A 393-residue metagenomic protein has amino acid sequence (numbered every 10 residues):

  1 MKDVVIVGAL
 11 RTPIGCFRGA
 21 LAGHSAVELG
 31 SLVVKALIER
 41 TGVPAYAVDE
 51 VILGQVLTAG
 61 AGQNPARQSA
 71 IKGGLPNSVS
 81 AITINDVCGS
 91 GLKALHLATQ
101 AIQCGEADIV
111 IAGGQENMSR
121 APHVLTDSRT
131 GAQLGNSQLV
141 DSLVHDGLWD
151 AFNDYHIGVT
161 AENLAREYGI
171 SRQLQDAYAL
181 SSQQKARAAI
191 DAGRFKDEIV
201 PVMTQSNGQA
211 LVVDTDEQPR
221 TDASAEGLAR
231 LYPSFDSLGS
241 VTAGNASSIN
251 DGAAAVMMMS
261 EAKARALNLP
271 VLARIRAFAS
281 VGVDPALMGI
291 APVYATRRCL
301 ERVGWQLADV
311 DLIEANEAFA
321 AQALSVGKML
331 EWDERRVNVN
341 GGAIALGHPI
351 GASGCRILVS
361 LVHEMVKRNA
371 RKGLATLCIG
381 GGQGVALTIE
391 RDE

Functional and structural regions predicted by a protein language model:
M1-A61, P65-G73, S80, T160-R172 (+4 more regions): Conserved active-site "lid/cap" helical segment
M1-H24, A36, L139, S224-I290 (+5 more regions): Condensing-enzyme catalytic core mediating Claisen C-C bond formation in acyl metabolism
L10-T12, A22-L32, R40, L174-A266 (+2 more regions): N-terminal extracellular/periplasmic Venus flytrap/periplasmic-binding protein-like
H24, Q55-V110, F152-H156, D222-S248 (+3 more regions): Conserved catalytic cysteine-centered active-site region of acyl-thioester-dependent Claisen-condensing enzymes
Y46-G54, A81-N85, V110-Q115, L174-S181 (+5 more regions): Beta-strand segments within the central parallel beta-sheet cores of soluble alpha/beta enzyme folds
I84-E116, V159, A165-R194, A255-A262 (+3 more regions): Active-site-proximal alpha-helical scaffold in enzymes
I109-N163: Flexible glycine-/small-residue-enriched beta->alpha junction loops that bind anionic phosphate/pyrophosphate groups
T160-E162, F195-E198, S206, R276-A345: Active-site pocket-lining segment
